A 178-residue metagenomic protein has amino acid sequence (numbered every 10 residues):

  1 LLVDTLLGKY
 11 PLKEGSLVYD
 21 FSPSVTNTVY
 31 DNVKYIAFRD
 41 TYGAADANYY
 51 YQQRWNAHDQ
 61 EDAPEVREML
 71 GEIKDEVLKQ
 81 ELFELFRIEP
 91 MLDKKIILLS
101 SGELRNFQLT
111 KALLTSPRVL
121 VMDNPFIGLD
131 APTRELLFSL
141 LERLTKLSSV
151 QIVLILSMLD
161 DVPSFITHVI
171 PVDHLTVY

Functional and structural regions predicted by a protein language model:
V3-D75: ABC ATPase nucleotide-binding domain signature region
K74-L92, L113: Conserved ABC ATPase "signature" region
K95-L99, E103: Conserved ABC ATPase signature
L109: Hydrophobic anchor residue at the start of the ABC signature
L114-R118: A short, proline-enriched helix->beta-strand linker immediately N-terminal to the Walker B motif in ABC-type P-loop
L120-N124: Catalytic Walker B motif of ABC-type/P-loop ATPase nucleotide-binding domains
M158-F165: Conserved H-loop
F165-Y178: H-loop (His-switch) and adjacent beta-strand-loop-beta switch element of ABC-type ATPase nucleotide-binding domains
